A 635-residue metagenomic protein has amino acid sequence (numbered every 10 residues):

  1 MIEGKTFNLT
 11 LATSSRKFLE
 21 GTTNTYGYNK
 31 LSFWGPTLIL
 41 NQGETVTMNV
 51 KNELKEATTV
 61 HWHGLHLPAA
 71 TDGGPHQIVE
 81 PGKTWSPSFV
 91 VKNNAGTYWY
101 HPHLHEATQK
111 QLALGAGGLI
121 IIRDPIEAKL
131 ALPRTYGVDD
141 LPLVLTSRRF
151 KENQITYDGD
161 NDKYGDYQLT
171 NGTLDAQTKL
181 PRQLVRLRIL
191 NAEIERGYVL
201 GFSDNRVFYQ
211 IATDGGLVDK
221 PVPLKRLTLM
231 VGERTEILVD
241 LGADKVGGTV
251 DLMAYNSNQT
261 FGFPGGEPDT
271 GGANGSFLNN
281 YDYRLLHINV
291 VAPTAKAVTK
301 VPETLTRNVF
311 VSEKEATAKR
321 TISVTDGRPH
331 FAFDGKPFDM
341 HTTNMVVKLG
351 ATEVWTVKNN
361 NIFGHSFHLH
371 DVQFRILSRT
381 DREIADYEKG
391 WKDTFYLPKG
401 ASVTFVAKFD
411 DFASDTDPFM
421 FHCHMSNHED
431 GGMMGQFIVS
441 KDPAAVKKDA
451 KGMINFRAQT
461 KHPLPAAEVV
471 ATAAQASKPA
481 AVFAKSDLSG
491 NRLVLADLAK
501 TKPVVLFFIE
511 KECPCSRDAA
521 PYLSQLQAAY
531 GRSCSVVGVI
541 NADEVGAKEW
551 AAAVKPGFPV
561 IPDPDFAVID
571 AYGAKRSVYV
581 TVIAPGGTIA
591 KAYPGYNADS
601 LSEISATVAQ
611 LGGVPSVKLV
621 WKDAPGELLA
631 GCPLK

Functional and structural regions predicted by a protein language model:
M1-D240, N258-T260, T270-N308, E315-T325 (+3 more regions): Histidine-centered copper-binding motifs that mark active-site loops of extracellular/periplasmic copper enzymes
V90-G96, D240-V246, K408-T416: Short, surface-exposed loop/turn segments at beta-strand-coil junctions that are enriched for proline with nearby
S312, A318-I376, D393-P418, H422: C-terminal substrate/ligand-recognition segments
L464-A496: N-terminal "domain-start" segment that seeds a small globular fold
L495-R517: Short active-site neighborhood of thiol/selenol oxidoreductases, capturing the structured segment around
R517-V554, D565-D570: Structural microenvironment flanking redox-active thiols in thiol-disulfide oxidoreductases
A552-P556, F566-T607: Thiol/disulfide oxidoreductase modules built on the thioredoxin-like
P585-K635: Thiol-/selenol-based redox modules, centered on thioredoxin-like and closely related oxidoreductase domains
